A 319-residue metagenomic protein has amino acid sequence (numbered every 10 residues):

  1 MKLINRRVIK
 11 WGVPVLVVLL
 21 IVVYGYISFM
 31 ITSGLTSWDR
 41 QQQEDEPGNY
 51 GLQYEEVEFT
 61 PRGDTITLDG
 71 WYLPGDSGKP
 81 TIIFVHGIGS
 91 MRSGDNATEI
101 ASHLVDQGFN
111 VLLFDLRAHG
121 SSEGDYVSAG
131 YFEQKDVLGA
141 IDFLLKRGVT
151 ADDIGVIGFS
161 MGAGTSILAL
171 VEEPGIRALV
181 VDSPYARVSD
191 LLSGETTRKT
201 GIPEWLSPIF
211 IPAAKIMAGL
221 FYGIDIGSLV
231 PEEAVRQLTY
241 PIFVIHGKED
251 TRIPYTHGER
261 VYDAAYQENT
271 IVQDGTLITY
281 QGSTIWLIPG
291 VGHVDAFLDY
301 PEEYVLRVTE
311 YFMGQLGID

Functional and structural regions predicted by a protein language model:
V8-T60, W71: An N-terminal hydrophobic leader/cap segment in hydrolases
G89-H103, L116: The serine-hydrolase catalytic nucleophile loop
V127-G148: Alpha/beta-hydrolase active-site loop
V171-I224, E233: Hydrolase active-site cap/lid region
P231, Y240, P254-Q267: Short alpha-helix in the alpha/beta-hydrolase fold that links the catalytic acid
Q237-T239, V244-H246, D250: Short beta-strand/loop motif that positions the catalytic acidic residue of the alpha/beta-hydrolase fold
R252, V291-P301: Catalytic histidine-centered segment of alpha/beta-hydrolase-like enzymes
D299-D319: Catalytic active-site module of serine/aspartate enzymes centered on a nucleophile-bearing elbow/loop
